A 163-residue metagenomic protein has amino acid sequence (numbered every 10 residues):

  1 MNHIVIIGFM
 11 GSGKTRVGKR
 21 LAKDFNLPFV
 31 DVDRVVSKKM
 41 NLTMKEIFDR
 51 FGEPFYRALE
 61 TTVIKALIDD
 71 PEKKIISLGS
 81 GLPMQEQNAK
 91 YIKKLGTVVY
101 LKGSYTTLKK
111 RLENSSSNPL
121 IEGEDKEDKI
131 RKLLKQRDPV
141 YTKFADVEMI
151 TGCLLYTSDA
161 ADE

Functional and structural regions predicted by a protein language model:
I6: Hydrophobic anchor at the beta1->P-loop junction of P-loop NTPases
F9: P-loop (Walker A) phosphate-binding loop of NTP-binding proteins
S12: ATP-binding Walker
T15: Walker A/P-loop
V32-K90, N118-P119: ATP-dependent small-molecule kinase phosphotransfer cores that center on conserved nucleotide phosphate-binding segments
L95-D138: A glycine- and Lys/Arg-enriched "phosphate-lid" helix/loop adjacent to the NTP-binding pocket of small-molecule kinases
F144-L155: Phosphate-binding beta-loop-alpha motif at adenosine-nucleotide cofactor sites
Y156-A161: Conserved small/polar residues in nucleotide/adenosyl-binding loops
